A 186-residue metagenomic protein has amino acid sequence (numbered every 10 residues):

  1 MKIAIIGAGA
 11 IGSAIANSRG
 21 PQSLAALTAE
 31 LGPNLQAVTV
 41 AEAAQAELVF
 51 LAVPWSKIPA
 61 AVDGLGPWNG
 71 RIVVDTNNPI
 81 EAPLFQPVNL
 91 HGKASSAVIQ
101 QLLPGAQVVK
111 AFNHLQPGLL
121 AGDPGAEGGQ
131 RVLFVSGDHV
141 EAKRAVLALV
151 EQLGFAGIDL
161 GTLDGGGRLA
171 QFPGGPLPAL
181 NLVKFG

Functional and structural regions predicted by a protein language model:
M1-P33: NAD(P)+-binding Rossmann beta1-loop-alpha1 motif at the extreme N-terminus of oxidoreductases
I3-G7, L51, V135: Hydrophobic Val/Ile/Leu positions in short beta-strands of Rossmann-like dinucleotide-binding domains
T28, G32-I72, T76-P83: Rossmann-like NAD(P)-binding element
A37, Q107-A111, I158-L160: General beta-strand structural signal in soluble alpha/beta enzymes
N77-G125: Rossmann-fold NAD(P)-binding glycine/threonine-rich loop
Q130-G186: Active-site-lining helix/loop region of Rossmann-like oxidoreductase modules
